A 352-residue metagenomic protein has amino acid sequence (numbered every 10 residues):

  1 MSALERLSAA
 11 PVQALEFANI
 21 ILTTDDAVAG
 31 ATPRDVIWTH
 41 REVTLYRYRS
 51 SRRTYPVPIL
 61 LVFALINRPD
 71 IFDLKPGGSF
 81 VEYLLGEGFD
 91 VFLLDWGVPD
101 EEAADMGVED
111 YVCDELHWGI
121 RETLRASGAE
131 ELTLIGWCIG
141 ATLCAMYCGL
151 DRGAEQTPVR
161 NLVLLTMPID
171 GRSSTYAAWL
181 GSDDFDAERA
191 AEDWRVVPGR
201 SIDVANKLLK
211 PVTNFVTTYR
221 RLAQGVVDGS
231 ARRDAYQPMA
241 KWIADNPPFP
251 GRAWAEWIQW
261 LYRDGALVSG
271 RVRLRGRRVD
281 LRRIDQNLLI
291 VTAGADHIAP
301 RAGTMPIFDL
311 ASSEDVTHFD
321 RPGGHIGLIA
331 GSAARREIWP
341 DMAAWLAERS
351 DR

Functional and structural regions predicted by a protein language model:
M1-A3, R125, A129, L143-R252: Alpha/beta-hydrolase-fold enzymes
G30-D100: Short, surface-exposed "cap/lid" segments of acyl-processing enzymes
M106-A126: Alpha/beta-hydrolase active-site loop
L134-G136, L165, V291: Short beta-strand immediately N-terminal to the catalytic nucleophile in serine-hydrolase-like folds
I135-C144: Gly/Ala-rich beta-loop-alpha elbow adjacent to hydrolase catalytic centers
I284, I290-T292, D296: Short beta-strand/loop motif that positions the catalytic acidic residue of the alpha/beta-hydrolase fold
H297-G303: Conserved alpha/beta-hydrolase "acid-adjacent" motif
H318, P322-E337: Catalytic histidine-centered segment of alpha/beta-hydrolase-like enzymes
